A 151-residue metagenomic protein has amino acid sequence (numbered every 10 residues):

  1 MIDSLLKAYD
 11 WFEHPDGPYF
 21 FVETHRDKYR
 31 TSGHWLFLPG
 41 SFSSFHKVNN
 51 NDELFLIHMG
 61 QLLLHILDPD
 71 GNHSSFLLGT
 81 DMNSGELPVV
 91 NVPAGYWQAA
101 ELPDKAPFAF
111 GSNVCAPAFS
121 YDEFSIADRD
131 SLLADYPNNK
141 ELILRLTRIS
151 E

Functional and structural regions predicted by a protein language model:
M1-V90, A99-A100, K105-F108, V114-S120 (+1 more regions): Non-catalytic, conserved peripheral segments adjacent to functional cores
P93-G95: Extracellular beta-helix/beta-solenoid repeat scaffolds
